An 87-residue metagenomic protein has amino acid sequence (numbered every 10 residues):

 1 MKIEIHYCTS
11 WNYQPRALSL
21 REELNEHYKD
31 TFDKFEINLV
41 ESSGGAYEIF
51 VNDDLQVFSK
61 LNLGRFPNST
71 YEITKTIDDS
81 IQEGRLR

Functional and structural regions predicted by a protein language model:
M1-D30, F66, I81, R85: Short, thiol/selenol-centered motifs that function as redox-active sites or metal-ligating centers
L24, V51-D53: Residue-level signal for short segments within beta-strands and strand-turn junctions of well-structured beta-sheet
K34-N38: A short linear hydrophobic-aromatic micro-motif
V40-G44, L63: N-terminal, polar/charged subdomain of small-to-medium soluble alpha/beta proteins
S43-E48, L55-V57: Structural micro-motif
Q56-R85: Non-catalytic, surface beta->alpha helical segment in thiol-disulfide oxidoreductase systems
